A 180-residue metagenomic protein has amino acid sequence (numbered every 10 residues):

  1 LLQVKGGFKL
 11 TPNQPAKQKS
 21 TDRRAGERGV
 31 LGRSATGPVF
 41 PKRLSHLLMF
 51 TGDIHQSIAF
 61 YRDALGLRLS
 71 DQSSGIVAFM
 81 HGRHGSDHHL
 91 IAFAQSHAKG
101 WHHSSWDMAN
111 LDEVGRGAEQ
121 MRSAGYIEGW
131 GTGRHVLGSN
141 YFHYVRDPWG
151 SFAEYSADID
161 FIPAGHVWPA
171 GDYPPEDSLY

Functional and structural regions predicted by a protein language model:
L1, R43-T51, H97-A124, Y141-R146: Vicinal oxygen chelate
L1-F40, A78-F79, G125-Y180: Vicinal oxygen chelate
G6, Q72, Q95-S96: A conserved beta-strand-loop-helix scaffold within acyl/acetyltransferase catalytic domains
F40-P41, G85: Solvent-exposed alpha-helices and their adjacent loops that cap or buttress functional pockets in soluble metabolic
H46, D87-H89, H103, R134-H135: Histidine-centered active-site/metal-ligand motif
M49-H88: Core segments of cupin and vicinal oxygen chelate
S57, Y61-R62, M121, V145 (+1 more regions): Conserved active-site tyrosine of GNAT-family acetyltransferases
H88-A94, K99: Solvent-exposed, charged amphipathic helical/linker segments at domain boundaries
